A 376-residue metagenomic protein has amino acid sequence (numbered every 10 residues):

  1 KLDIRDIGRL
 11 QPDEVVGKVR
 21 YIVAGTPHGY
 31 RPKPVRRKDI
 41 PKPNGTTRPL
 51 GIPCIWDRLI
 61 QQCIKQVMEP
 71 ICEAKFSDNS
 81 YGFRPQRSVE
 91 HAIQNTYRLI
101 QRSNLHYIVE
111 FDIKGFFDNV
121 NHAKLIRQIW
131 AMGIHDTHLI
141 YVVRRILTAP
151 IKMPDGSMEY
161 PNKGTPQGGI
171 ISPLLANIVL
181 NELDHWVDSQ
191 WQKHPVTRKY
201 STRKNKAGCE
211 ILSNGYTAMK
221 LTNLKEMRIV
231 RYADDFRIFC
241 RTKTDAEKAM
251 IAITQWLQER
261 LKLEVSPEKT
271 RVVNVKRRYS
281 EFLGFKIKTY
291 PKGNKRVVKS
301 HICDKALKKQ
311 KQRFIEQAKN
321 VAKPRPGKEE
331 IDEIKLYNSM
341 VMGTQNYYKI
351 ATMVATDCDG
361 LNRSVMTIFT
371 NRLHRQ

Functional and structural regions predicted by a protein language model:
K1, Q66, P70-N79: Charged boundary/loop elements
K1-D13: Non-catalytic, polymerase-adjacent accessory regions of viral genome-replication enzymes
P12-P34, K38-D39, R48: Heme-based O2/NO sensor domains and their adjacent alpha-helical segments, primarily globin folds but also including
P27-P34, K38, D78-N79, H91 (+4 more regions): Conserved polymerase palm-domain catalytic core
P34-R36, L147-K152, M227, K328-Y347 (+1 more regions): Core structural elements
I55-K65, I93, Y97, Y107: Duplex nucleic acid-engaging cores and interfaces of nucleic-acid transaction enzymes
T148, S157, L261-E333, V341-M342: A conserved non-catalytic segment of reverse transcriptases and RNA-directed RNA polymerases corresponding to the late
A355-Q376: A terminal-accessory region detector
